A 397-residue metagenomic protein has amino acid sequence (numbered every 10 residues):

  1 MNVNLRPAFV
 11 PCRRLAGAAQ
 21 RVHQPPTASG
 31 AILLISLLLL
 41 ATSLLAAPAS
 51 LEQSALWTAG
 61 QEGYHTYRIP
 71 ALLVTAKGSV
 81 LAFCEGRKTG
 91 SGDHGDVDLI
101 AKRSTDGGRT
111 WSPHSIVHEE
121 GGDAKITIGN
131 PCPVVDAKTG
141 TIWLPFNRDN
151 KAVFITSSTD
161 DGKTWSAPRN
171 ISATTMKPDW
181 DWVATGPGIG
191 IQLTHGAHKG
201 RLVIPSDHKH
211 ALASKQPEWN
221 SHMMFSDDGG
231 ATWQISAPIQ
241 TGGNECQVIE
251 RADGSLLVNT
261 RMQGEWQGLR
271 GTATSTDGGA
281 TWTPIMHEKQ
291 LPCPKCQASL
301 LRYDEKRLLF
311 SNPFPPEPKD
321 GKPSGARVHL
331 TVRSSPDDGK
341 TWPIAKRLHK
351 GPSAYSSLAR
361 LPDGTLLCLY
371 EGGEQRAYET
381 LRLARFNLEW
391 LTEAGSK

Functional and structural regions predicted by a protein language model:
L5-V22, P26-T27: Intrinsic, low-complexity polybasic segments
P11, G30-A31, G92: Extended rod-forming repeat segments used as scaffolds/tethers
Q20, A28-S29, F83, L369: Intrinsically disordered, low-complexity regulatory regions of eukaryotic regulatory proteins
P25, S29-G30, L72: Low-complexity, intrinsically disordered short segments enriched for Gly/Pro and polybasic residues
G30-S43: Bacterial N-terminal signal peptides
A47-K397: Asp-box/BNR beta-propeller blade signature and adjacent active/binding-site loops in extracellular glycan-interacting
